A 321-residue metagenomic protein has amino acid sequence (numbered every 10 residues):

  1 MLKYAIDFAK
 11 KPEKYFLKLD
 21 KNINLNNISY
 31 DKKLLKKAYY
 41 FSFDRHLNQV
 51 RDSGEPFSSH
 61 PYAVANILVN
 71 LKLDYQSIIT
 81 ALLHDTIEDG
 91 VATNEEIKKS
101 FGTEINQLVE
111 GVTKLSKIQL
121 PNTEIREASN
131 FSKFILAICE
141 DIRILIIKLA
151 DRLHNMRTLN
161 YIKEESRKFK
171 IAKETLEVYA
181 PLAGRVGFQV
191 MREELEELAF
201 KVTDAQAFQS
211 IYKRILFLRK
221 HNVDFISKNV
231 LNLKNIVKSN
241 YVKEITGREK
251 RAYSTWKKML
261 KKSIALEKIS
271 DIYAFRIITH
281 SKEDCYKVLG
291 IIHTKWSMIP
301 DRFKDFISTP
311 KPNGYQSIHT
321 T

Functional and structural regions predicted by a protein language model:
M1-S29, F43-R51, S58-L71, I79 (+7 more regions): Nucleic-acid processing machinery
N22-A38, N94-E104: Short, mixed-charge amphipathic alpha-helical segments
L34-K37, L108, K170, K287: Short, solvent-exposed alpha-helical surface patches in well-structured domains
Y40, N66, Q107-E110: Generic alpha-helical structural context detector
Q76, T80, H84: Active-site alpha-helix of zinc metalloproteases
Q76-S77, K99, N106-E110, L120 (+1 more regions): Hydrophobic packing positions in regular secondary-structure scaffolds
H84-D89, T93-G111, E164, F188: Hydrophobic or amphipathic alpha-helical targeting/insertion segments
K114: Aromatic/histidine-rich interaction motifs
